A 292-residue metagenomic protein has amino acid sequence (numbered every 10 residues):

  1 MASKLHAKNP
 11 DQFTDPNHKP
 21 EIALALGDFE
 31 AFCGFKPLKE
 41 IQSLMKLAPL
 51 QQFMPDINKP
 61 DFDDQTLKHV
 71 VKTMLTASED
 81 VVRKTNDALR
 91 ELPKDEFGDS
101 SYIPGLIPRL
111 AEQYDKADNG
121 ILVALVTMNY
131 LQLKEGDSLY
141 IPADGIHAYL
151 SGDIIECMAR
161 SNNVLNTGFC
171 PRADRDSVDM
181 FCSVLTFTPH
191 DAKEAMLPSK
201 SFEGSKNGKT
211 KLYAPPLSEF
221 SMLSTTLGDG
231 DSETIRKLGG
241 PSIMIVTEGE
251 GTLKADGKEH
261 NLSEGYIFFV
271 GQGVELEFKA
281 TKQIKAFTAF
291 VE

Functional and structural regions predicted by a protein language model:
M1, Q12-E40, L75, E79-N86 (+4 more regions): Glycine- and acidic-residue-biased ligand/ion/polar-headgroup-sensing regions
M1-P93, I121-D137, V164-F169, D174-P189: Fe(II)/2-oxoglutarate oxygenase catalytic core
P20-A31, S151-P171, F220, T281-E292: A short hydrophobic beta-strand segment most commonly corresponding to one strand of the jelly-roll/cupin
S100-I107, Y114-G120, L125-G145: Positively charged, Gly/Ser-enriched RNA/tRNA-binding surfaces
M128-Y140, G145, I155, A255-L276: Short acidic-glycine-tyrosine-enriched beta hairpin
I141, I146-S151, E156-M158, S224-T226 (+3 more regions): Short beta-strand His + acidic residue motifs that chelate non-heme Fe in jelly-roll/DSBH and cupin folds
D153-L212: C-terminal, non-catalytic macromolecule-binding modules
S205-K209, S218-G239, Q272: Conserved short histidine dyad/triad with adjacent acidic residue
